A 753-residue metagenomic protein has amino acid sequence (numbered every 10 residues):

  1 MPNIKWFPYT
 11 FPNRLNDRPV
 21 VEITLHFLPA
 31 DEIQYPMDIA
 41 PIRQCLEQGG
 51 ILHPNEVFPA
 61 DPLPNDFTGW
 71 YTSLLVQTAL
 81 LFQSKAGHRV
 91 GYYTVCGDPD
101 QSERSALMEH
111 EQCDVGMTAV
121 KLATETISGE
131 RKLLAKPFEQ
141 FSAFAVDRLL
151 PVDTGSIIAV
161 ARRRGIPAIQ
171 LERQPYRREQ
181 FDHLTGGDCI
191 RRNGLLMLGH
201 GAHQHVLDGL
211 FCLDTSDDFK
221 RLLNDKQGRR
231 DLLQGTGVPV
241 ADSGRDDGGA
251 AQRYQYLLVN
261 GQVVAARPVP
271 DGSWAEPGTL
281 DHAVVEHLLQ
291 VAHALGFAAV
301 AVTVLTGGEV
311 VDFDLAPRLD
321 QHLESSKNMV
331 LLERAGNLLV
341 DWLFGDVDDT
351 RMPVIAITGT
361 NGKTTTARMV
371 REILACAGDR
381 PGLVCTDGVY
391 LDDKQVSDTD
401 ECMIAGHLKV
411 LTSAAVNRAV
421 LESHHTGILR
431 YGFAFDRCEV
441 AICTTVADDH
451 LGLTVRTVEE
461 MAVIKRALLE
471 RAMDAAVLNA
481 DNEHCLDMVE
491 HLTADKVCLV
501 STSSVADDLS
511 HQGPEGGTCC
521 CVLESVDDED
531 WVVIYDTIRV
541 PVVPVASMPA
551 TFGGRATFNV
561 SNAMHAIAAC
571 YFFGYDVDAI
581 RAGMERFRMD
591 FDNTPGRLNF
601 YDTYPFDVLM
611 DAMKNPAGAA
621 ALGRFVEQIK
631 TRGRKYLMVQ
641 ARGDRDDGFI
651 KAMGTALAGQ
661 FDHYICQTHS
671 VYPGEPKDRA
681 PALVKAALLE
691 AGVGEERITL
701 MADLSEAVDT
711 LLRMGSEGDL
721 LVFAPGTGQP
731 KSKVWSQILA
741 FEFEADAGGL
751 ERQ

Functional and structural regions predicted by a protein language model:
M1-R162, V259-Q262, E276-T358: ATP-dependent carboxylate activation and anion-phosphoryl transfer catalytic cores that bind Mg-ATP to form
P2-L63, I355, G553-A556, A568-D578 (+1 more regions): ATP-dependent carboxylate-amine ligase
L107-S243: Conserved N-proximal alpha/beta basic substrate-recognition cap immediately N-terminal to, or forming the N-lobe
A161, I357, V384, E422 (+8 more regions): Residue-level signal for inorganic ion chemistry
G199-S273, D281-E286, Q290, A335-G336: Active-site nucleotide/adenylate-binding loops and adjacent lid/helix of ATP-dependent enzymes
L210-F211, D346-G388: Walker A (P-loop) phosphate-binding motif
A294, V455-E459, D495-A620: Adenine nucleotide phosphate-binding catalytic loops in nucleotide-utilizing enzymes
Q395-Q512, P616: Flexible active-site lid/hinge loop adjacent to a nucleotide/diphosphate and Mg2+-phosphate binding pocket
